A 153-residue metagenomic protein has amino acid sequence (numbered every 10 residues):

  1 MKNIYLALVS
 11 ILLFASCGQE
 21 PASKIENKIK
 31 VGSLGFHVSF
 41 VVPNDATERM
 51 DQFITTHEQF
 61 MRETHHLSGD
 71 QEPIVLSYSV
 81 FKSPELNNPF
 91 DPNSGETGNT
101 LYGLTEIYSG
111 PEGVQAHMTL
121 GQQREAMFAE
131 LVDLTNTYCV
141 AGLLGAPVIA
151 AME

Functional and structural regions predicted by a protein language model:
M1-I4: Positively charged n-region of N-terminal signal peptides that target proteins for export
L6-A7, L101: Hydrophobic alpha-helical context, especially transmembrane and signal-peptide helices
A7-L13: Bacterial N-terminal signal peptides
F14-A15, Q122: Hydrophobic alpha-helical membrane context
C17-G103, S109-T119, L134-E153: Short S/T/G/P-rich N-terminal loop/turn motif that feeds into the first structured element of a domain
T64-H65, M127-A129: Short catalytic/binding micro-motifs of nucleotide second-messenger systems
N99, E125-A126: N-terminal soluble domains immediately following signal/targeting peptides that reside in extracytoplasmic
R124, L131-D133: Long amphipathic alpha-helical coiled-coil segments
